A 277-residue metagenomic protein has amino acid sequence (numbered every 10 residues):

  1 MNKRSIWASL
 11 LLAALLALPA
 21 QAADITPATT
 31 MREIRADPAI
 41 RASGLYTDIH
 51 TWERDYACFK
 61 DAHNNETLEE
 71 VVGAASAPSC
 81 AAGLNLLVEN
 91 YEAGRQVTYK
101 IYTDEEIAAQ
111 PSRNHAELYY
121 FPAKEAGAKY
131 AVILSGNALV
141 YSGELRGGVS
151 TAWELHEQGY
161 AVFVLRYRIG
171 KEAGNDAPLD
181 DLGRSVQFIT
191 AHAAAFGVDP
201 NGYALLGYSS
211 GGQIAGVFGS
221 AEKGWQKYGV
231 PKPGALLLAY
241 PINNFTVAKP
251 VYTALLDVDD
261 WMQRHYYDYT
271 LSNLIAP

Functional and structural regions predicted by a protein language model:
M1-L10: Bacterial N-terminal signal peptides that target proteins for export
S9-A17: Bacterial N-terminal signal peptides
L18-A22: Sec/Tat signal peptide C-region and signal peptidase I cleavage site
A23-P277: Alpha/beta-hydrolase superfamily serine-hydrolase fold, recognizing
